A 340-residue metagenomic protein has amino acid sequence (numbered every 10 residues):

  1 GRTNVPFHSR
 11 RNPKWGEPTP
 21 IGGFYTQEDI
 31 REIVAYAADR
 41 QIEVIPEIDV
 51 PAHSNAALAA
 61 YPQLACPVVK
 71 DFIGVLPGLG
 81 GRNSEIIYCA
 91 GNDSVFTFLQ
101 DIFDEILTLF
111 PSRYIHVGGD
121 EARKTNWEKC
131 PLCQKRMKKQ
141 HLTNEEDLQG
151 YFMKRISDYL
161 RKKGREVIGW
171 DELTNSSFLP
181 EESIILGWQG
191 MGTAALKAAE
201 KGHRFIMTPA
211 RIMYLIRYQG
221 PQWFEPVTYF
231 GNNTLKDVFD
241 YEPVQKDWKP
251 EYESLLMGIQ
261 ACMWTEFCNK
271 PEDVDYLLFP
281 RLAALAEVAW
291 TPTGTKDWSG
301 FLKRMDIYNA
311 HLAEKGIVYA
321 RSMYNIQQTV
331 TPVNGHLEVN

Functional and structural regions predicted by a protein language model:
G1-R165: Substrate-binding cleft of carbohydrate-active enzyme catalytic domains
E32, Q41, N92-Y114, E121 (+1 more regions): Substrate-binding groove of N-acetylhexosamine-processing glycoside hydrolases
